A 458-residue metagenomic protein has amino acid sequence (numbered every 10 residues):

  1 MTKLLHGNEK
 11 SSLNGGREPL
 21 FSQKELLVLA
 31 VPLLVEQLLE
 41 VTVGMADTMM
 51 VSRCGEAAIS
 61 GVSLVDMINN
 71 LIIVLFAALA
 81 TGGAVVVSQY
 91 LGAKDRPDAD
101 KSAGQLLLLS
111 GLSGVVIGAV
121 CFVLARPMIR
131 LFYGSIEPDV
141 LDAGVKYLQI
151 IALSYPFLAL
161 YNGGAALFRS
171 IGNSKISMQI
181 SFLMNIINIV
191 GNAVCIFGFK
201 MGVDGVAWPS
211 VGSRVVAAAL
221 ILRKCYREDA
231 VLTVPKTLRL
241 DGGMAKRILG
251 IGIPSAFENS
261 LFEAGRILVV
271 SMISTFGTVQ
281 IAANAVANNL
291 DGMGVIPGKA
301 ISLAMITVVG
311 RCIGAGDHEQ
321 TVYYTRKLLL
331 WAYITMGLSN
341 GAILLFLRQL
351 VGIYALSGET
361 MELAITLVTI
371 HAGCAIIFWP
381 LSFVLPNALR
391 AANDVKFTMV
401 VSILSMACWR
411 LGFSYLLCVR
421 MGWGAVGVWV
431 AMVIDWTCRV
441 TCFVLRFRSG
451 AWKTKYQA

Functional and structural regions predicted by a protein language model:
M1-A30, V87-S154, I196-I253, V309-A375 (+1 more regions): Short alpha-helical transmembrane segments in multi-pass integral membrane proteins
R17-M49, R53-C54, N70-G82, V86 (+5 more regions): N-terminal transmembrane alpha-helices
V28, V51-N70, P138-A143, V203-D204 (+6 more regions): Interfacial/gating helices of multi-pass transporter permease domains
V28-D47, I150, M184, S213-A217 (+3 more regions): Transmembrane helical elements of multi-pass membrane transporters/channels
Q37-L38, V74, G114, G118 (+11 more regions): Residue-level hotspots within the lipid-embedded alpha helices of multi-pass solute transporters
L38-S60, I129-P138, V194-M201, S260-M293 (+3 more regions): Helix-terminus/linker motif at the lipid-water interface of multi-pass membrane proteins
I59-A119, L158-S177, V270, I281-L347 (+1 more regions): Small-residue-rich hydrophobic transmembrane alpha-helices
A80, I150-R169, S177-N188, V206-I221 (+5 more regions): Short runs within selected transmembrane alpha-helices of multi-pass transporters and secretion channels
